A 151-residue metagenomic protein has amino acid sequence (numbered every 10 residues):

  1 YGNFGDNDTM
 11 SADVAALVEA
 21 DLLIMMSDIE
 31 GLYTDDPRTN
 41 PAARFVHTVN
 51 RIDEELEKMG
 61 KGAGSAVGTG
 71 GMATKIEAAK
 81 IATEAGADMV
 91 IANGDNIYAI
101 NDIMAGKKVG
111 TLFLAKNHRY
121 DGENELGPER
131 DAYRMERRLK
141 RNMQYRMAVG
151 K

Functional and structural regions predicted by a protein language model:
Y1-K151: C-terminal catalytic "cap/lid" subdomain
